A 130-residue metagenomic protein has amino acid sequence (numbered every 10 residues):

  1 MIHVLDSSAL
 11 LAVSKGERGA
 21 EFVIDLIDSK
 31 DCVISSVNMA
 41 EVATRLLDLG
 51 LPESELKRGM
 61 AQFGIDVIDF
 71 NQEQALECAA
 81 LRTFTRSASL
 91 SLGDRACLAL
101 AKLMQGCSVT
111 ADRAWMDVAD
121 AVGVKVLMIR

Functional and structural regions predicted by a protein language model:
M1-I34, L46-R58: Short, well-structured N-terminal submotif of metal-dependent ribonuclease cores
H3, D31-I34, F63-I68, C107: Short loop->beta-strand "edge-of-pocket" segments that line small-molecule binding or catalytic clefts across diverse
L10-L11, M39, W115-M116: A generic structural signal for short hydrophobic patches within well-formed alpha-helices
G19-A20, M39, E53, A75-C78: A general structural signal for well-ordered alpha-helical segments in protein cores
I24, A40-A43, A79-R82: Amphipathic alpha-helical segments within well-ordered protein domains
D66-A114: Active-site neighborhoods of divalent-metal-dependent phosphate/nucleic-acid chemistry enzymes
R113-A114, V122-L127: C-terminal binding/interaction regions
